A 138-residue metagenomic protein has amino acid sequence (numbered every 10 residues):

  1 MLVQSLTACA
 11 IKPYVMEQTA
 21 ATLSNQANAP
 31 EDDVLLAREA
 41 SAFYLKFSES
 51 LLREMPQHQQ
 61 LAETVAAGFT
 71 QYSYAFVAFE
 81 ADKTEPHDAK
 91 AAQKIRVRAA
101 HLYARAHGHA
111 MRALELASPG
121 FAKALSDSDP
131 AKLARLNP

Functional and structural regions predicted by a protein language model:
M1-V3: Sec-dependent N-terminal signal peptides
S5-A8: C-terminal motif of bacterial Sec signal peptides marking the signal peptidase cleavage site
A10-P13: Bacterial signal peptide processing site
Q18-S50, E54-Q57, T70-P138: Short coil/linker segments at helix-helix boundaries
